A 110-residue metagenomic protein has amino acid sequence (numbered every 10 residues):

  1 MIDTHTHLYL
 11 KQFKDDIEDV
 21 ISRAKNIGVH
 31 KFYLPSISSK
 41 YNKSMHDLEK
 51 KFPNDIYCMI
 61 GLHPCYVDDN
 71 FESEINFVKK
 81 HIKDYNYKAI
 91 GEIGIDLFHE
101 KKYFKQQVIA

Functional and structural regions predicted by a protein language model:
M1-A110: Mid-domain alpha/beta scaffold segments of enzyme catalytic cores
